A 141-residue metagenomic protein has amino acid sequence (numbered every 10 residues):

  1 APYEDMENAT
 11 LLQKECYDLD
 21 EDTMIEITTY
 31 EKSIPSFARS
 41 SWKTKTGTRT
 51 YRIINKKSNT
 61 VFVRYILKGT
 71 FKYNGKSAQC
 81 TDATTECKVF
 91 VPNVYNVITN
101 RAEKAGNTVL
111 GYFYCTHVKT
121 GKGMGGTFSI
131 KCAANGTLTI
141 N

Functional and structural regions predicted by a protein language model:
A1-K57: N-terminal prepro-regions of secreted/extracellular proteins
I34-N141: Mature secreted bioactive peptide module from preproproteins
